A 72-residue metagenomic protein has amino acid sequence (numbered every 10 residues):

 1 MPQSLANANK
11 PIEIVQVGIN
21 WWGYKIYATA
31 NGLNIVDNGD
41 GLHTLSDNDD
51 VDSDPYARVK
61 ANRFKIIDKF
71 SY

Functional and structural regions predicted by a protein language model:
M1-P11, S46-Y72: Mixed-charge, Lys/Arg-enriched low-complexity segments
Q16-N62: Acidic, low-complexity, intrinsically disordered interaction modules
